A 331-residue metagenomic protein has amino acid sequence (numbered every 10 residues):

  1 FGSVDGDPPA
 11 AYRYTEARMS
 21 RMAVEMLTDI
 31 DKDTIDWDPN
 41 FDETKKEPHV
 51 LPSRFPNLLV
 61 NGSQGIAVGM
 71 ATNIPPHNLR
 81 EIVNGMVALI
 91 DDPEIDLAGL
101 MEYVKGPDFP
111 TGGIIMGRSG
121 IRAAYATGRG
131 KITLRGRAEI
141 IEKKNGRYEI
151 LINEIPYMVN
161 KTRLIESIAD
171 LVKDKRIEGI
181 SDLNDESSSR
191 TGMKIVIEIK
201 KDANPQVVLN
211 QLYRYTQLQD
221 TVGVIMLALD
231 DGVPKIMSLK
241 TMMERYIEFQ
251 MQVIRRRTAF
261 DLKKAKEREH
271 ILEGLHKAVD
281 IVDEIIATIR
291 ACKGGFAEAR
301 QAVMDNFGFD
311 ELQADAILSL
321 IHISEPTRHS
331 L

Functional and structural regions predicted by a protein language model:
F1-K131, R190, K194-V196: Catalytic phosphate-handling regions of large nucleic-acid enzymes and associated NTPases
P8, P156-Y157, E178-S324, R328: Long, charged, helix-rich clamp/arm modules that form nucleic acid-engaging surfaces of large nucleic-acid-processing
T28-K32, D92-E94, L171-E178, P205 (+1 more regions): Secondary-structure transition/capping motifs at alpha-helix termini and the adjoining loop/turn into the next element
P52-S53, G130-I140, D174-L183, H270: Short amphipathic beta-strand starts and helix->beta connectors
S63, K143-R147, E186-T191: Short, flexible turn/loop "capping" segments at secondary-structure junctions
I82, L164-S167, V208-L209, A299: Hydrophobic side chains in well-ordered alpha-helices
N84, I168-L171, Q211-T216: Short, solvent-exposed amphipathic alpha-helical segments in soluble enzyme and RNA/protein-processing domains
K143-I180: Long hydrophobic segments that form regular secondary structure
